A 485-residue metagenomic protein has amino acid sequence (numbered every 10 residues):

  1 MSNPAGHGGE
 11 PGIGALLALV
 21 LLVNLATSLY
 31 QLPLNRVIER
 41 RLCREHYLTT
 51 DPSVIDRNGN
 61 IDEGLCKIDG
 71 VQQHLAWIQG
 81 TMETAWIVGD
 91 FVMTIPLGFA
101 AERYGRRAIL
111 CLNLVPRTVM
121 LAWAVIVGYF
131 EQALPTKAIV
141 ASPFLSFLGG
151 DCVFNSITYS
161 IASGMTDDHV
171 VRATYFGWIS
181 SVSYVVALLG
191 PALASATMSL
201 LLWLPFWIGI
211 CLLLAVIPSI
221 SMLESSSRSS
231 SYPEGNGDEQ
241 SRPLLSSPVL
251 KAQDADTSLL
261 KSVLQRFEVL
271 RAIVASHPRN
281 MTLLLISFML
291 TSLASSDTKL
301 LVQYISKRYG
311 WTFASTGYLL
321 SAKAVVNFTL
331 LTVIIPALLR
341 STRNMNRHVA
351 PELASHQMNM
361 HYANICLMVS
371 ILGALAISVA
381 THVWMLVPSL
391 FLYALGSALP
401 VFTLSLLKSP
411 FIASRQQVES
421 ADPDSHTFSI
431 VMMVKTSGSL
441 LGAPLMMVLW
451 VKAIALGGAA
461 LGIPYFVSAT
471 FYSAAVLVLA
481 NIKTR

Functional and structural regions predicted by a protein language model:
S2-E10, S230-I286, K307-R308, E352: Juxtamembrane intracellular "pre-TM" segments in multi-pass secondary transporters
A18-L21, N113-I161, M289, L372-A376 (+2 more regions): Hydrophobic core of transmembrane alpha-helices in multi-pass small-molecule transporters, especially MFS/SLC-type
L22, L213-R228, T332, I377-V379 (+3 more regions): Multi-pass alpha-helical transporter architecture, strongest for 12-TM Major Facilitator/SLC carriers used
P33-A76, K299-G317, R340-R343, V451: Short amphipathic helix-loop junctions that connect adjacent transmembrane helices in Major Facilitator Superfamily/SLC
P33-L34, G150-D167, L301, A398-E419: Intracellular juxtamembrane helix-capping segments at the cytosolic ends of symmetry-related transmembrane helices
D62-L65, D69-V71, L75-F99, P116-L121 (+4 more regions): Central cavity-lining transmembrane alpha-helices of secondary-active solute carriers, predominantly the Major
I87, V170-S199, L213-V216, N327-T332 (+1 more regions): Glycine-rich segments within core transmembrane alpha-helices of 12-TM secondary carriers
A196-L212, S355-H361, L445-Y472: A membrane-interface helix-boundary motif in multi-pass transporters
